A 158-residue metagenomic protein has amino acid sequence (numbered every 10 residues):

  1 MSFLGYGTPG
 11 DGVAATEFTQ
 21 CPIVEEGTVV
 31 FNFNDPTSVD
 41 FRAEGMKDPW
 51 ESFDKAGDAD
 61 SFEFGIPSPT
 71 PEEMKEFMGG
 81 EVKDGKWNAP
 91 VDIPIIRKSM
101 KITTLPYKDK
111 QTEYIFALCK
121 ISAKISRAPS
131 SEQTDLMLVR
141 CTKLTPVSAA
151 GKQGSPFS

Functional and structural regions predicted by a protein language model:
M1-P71, L118-T134: Solvent-exposed edge beta-strands and adjacent loop segments that serve as assembly or binding interfaces
G10, I23, V91, Y107 (+2 more regions): Generic low-complexity segments that are intrinsically disordered, proline-rich and/or Lys/Arg-biased
V13, P36, G85-K86, Q111: Intrinsic-disorder/low-complexity loop/linker signature
R42-D54, M78-V91: Short secondary-structure capping micro-motifs at structural edges
S61-G65, S99-K101, L138-C141: Beta-strand secondary-structure signal
E72-E76, A150-G151: Short, conserved charged micro-motifs
E81-K110: Short, acidic/charged, Gly/Pro-enriched secondary-structure junctions
K110-S158: Mixed-charge, glycine-accented linear interaction segment located at domain edges/termini
